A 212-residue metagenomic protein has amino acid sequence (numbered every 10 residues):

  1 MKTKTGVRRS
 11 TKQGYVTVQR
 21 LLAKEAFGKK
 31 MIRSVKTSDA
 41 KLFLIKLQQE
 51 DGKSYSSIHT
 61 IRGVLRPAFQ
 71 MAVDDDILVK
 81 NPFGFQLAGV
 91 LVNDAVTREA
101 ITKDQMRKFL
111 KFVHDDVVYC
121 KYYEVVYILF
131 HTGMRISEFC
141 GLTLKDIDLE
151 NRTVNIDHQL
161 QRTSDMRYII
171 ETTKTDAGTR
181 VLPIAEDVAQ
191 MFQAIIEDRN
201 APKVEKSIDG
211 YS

Functional and structural regions predicted by a protein language model:
K2-I77, A95, V117-V118: N-terminal core-binding DNA-recognition domain of tyrosine site-specific recombinases/integrases
Y15, F43, F109-L110, F192-Q193: A structural signal for short hydrophobic/aromatic patches embedded in well-ordered alpha helices
K36-T37, K206-Y211: Flexible hinge/switch segments at interdomain interfaces of large molecular machines
H59-G63, D74, L78-L142, E150 (+3 more regions): Basic, Lys/Arg- and aromatic-enriched nucleic-acid-binding interface segment
A68-M71, D75, F112, M191-D198: Generic, well-ordered alpha-helical scaffold segments in large soluble proteins
A88, G141-N200, K206-S207: Conserved tyrosine-mediated DNA breakage-rejoining catalytic core shared by Y-recombinases
